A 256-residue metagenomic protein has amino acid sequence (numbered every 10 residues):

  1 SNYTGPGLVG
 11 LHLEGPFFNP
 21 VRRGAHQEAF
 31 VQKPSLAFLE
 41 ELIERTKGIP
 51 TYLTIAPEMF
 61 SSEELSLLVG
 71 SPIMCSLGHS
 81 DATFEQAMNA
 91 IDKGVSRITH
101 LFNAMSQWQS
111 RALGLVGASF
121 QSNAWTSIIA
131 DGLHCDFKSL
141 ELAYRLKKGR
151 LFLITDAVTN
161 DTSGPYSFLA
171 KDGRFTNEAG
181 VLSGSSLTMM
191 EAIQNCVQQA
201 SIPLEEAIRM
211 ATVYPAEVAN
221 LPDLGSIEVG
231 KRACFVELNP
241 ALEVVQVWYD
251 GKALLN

Functional and structural regions predicted by a protein language model:
S1-I49: Divalent-metal coordination cores built from histidine and acidic residues
S1-N2, L65-M74, I208-V218: Short, electropositive alpha-helical surface patch
Q32-L36, E58, S62, Q109 (+6 more regions): Electropositive phosphate-/nucleotide-binding environments in soluble metabolic enzymes
L39-T162: Active-site core of metal-dependent hydrolases
L115-T126, Y144-L238: His/Asp/Glu-enriched, well-ordered alpha-helical/loop segment that forms or immediately abuts the divalent-metal
